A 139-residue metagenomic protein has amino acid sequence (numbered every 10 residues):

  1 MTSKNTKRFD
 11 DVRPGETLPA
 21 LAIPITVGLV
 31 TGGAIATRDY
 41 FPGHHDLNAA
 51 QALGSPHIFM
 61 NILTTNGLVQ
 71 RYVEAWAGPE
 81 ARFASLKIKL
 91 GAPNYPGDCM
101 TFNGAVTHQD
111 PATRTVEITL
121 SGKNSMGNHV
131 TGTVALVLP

Functional and structural regions predicted by a protein language model:
M1-L18, N94-P139: HotDog/MaoC-like acyl-thioester-processing domains
T2-R82: Hot-dog-fold acyl-thioester-processing enzymes
A22, S85-K87, T131-A135: Well-ordered beta-strand positions in beta-sheet-rich domains
I25, L90, L136-L138: Hydrophobic residues in beta-strands and at strand termini
V73-D98: Mid-chain, well-packed structural core segment of small domains
